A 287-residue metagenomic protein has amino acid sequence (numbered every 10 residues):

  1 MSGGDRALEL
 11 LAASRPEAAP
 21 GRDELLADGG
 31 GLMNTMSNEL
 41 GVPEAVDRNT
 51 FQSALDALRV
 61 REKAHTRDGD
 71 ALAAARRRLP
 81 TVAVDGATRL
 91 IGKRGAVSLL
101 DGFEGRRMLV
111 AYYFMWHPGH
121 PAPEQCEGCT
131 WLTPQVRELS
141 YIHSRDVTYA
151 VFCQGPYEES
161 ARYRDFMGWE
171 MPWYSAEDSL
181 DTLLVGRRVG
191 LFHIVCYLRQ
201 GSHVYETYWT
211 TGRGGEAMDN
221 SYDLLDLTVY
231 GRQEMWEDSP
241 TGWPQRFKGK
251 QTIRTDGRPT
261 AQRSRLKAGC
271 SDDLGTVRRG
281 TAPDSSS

Functional and structural regions predicted by a protein language model:
G4, L11, R22-L109, F114-Y141 (+4 more regions): Non-globular targeting/processing and membrane-anchoring segments
V147-S175: Conserved segment of the thioredoxin-like fold in thiol-based oxidoreductases
